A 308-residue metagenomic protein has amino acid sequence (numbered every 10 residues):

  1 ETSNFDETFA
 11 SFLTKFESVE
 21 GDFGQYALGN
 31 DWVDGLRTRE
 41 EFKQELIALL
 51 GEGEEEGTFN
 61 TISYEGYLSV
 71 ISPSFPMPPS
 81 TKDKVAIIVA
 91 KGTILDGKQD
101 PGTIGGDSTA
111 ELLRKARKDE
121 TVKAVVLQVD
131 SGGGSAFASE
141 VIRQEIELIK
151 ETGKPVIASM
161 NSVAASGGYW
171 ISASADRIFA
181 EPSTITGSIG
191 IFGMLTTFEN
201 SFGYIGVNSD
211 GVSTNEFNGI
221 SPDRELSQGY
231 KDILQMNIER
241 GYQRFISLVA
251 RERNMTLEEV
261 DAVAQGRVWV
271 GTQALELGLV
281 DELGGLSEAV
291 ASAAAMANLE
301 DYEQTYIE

Functional and structural regions predicted by a protein language model:
E1-G21, G35, K43, I47-V156 (+2 more regions): Small-residue-centered hinge/linker elements
A27: Short, contiguous alpha-helical
D34-G35, A124, D176-R177, M236 (+4 more regions): Well-ordered beta-strand positions
E40: Extracellular glycan-binding segments that recognize GlcNAc-based cell-wall polysaccharides
R244-L279: Flexible, glycine-rich surface segments
E288-E308: C-terminal intrinsically disordered, low-complexity extensions immediately downstream of enzyme catalytic cores
